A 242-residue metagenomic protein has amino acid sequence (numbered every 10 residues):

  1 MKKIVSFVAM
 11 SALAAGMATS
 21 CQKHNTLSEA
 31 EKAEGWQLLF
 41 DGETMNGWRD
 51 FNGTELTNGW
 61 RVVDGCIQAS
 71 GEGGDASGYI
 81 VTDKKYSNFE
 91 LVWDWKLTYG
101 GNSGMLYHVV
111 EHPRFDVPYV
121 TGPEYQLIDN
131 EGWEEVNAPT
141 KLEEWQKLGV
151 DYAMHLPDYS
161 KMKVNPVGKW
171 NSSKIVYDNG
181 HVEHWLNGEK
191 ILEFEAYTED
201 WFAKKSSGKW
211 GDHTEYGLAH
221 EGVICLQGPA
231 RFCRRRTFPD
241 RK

Functional and structural regions predicted by a protein language model:
M1-T26: Bacterial Sec-dependent N-terminal signal peptides
C21-K242: Carbohydrate-interacting regions of secretory-pathway proteins
